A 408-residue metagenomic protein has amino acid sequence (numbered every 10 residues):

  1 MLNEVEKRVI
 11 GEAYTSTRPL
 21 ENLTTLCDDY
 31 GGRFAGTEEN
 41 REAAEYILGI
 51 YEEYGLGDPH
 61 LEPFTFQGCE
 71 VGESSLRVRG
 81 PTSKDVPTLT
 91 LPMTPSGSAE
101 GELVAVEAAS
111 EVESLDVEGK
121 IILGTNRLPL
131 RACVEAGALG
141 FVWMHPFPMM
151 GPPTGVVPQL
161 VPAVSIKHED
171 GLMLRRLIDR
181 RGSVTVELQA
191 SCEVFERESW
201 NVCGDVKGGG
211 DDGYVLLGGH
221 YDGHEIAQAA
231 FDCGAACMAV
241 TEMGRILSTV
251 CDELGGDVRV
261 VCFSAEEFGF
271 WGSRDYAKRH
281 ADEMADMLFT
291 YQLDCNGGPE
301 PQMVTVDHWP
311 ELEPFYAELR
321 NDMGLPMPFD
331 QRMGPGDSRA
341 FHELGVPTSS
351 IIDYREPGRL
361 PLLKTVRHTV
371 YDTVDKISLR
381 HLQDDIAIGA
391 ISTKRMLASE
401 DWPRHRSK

Functional and structural regions predicted by a protein language model:
L2-T37, P148-V156, D222, F289-G298 (+2 more regions): N-terminal capping segment at the start of a domain
L2-V5, G11-A13, T17, T24-I121: Noncatalytic luminal/extracellular "stalk/propeptide" segments of secretory-pathway proteins
N3-V5, P81-D85, L91-S114, T154-A230 (+2 more regions): Soluble metallo-hydrolase cores and metallopeptidase-like ectodomains found primarily in the secretory/periplasmic
E6-Y14, D29-E38, T94, A105 (+7 more regions): Second-shell loop/turn segments in exported
Y14, S83, E225, F263-K364 (+1 more regions): Metal-dependent peptidase/peptidase-like ectodomains
N22-T25, H60-L61, A105, I121-G124 (+10 more regions): Structural recognition of the beta-strand scaffold that forms the well-ordered cores of secreted hydrolase catalytic
E52, G124-R127, V202, G213-F270 (+1 more regions): Alpha-helical metal-binding/catalytic segments enriched in His/Glu/Asp
R245, L360-K408: His/Asp/Glu-rich mid-to-C-terminal helical/loop segments that flank catalytic regions of hydrolases
